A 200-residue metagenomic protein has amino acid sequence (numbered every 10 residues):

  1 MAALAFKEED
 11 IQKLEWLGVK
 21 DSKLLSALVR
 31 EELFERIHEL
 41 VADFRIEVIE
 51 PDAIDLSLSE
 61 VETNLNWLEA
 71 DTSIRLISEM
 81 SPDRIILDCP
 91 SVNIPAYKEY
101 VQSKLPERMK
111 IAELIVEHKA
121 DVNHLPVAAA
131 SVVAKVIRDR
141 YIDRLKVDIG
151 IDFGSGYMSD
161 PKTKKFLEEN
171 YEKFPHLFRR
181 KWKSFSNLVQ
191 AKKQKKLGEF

Functional and structural regions predicted by a protein language model:
M1-F200: RNase H-like, Mg2+-dependent phosphodiesterase core, and more generally RNA phosphate-backbone-engaging helix-loop
